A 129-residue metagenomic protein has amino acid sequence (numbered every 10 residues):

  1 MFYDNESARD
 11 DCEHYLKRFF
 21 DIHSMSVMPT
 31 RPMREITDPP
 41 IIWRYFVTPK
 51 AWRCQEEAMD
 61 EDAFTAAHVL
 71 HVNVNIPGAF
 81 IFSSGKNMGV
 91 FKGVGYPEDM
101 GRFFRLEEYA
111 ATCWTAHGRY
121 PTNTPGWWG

Functional and structural regions predicted by a protein language model:
M1-G129: N-terminal segments that mediate ammonia production and transfer in glutamine-dependent amidotransferase systems
